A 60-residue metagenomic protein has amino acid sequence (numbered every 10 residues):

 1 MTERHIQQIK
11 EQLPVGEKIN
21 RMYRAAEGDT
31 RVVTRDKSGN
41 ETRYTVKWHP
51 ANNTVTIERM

Functional and structural regions predicted by a protein language model:
M1-A25: N-terminal acidic leader/helix
M1-E3, T56-M60: Short intrinsically disordered terminal tails
N20-T54: Acidic, low-complexity, intrinsically disordered interaction modules
